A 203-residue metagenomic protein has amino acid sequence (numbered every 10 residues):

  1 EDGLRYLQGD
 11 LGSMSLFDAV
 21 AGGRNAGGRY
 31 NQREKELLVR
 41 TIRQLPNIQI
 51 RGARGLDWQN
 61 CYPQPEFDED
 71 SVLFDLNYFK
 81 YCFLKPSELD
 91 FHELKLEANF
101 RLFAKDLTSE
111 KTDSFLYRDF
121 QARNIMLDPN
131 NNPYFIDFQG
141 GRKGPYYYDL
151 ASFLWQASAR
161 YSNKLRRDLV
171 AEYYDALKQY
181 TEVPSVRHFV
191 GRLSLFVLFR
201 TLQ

Functional and structural regions predicted by a protein language model:
E1-L73: ATP-binding pocket architecture of kinase catalytic cores
G9, P65, E69, L76-F79 (+3 more regions): Active-site-adjacent scaffolding segments
K35, E69, G140, N163 (+2 more regions): Amphipathic, non-membrane alpha-helical segments in soluble helical-bundle scaffolds
I48-Q49, L102-Y148, R160-Y161: Active-site acidic catalytic loop and adjacent metal/ATP-binding pocket of ATP-dependent phosphoryl transfer enzymes
A53-P65, D70-S71, D75-F115, T181: An alpha-helical support segment within catalytic cores of ATP-dependent transferases
R54-W58, Y62, E66, L73 (+4 more regions): Glycan-recognition and catalytic cores of secretory/periplasmic carbohydrate-active enzymes
Q64-F67, P184-V197: All-alpha amphipathic helical-bundle segments outside canonical DNA-binding/catalytic cores that form hydrophobic
N77-P86, Y146-E182, L198-Q203: Active-site activation/catalytic loop segments of kinase-like enzymes and analogous catalytic loops in related
